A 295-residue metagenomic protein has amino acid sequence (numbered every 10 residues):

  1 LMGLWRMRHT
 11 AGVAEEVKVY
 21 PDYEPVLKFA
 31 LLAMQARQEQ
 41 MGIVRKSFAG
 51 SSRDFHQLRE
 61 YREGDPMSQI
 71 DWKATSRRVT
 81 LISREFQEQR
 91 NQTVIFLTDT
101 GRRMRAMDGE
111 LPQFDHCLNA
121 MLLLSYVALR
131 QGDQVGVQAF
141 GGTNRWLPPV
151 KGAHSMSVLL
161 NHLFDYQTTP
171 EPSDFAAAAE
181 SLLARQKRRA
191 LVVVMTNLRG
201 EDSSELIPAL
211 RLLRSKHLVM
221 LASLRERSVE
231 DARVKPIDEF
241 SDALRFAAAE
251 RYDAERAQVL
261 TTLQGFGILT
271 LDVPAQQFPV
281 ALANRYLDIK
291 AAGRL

Functional and structural regions predicted by a protein language model:
L1-H154, R189-M195, P208-L212, V259: An amphipathic, basic-hydrophobic helix/alpha-beta surface used to engage anionic, phosphate-rich ligands or surfaces
P21, P25-A30, R37, R188 (+1 more regions): Von Willebrand factor type A / integrin I
D54, M121, F175-A178, D202-L206 (+1 more regions): Amphipathic coiled-coil/heptad-repeat helices and related helical stalk/stem segments that mediate oligomerization
M104, E201-D202: Catalytic P-loop NTPase motifs of RecA-like helicase/translocase cores
E110-F114, P149, P172, A176 (+3 more regions): Conserved phosphate/pyrophosphate-binding and hydrolysis machinery centered on Walker-type P-loop NTPases, extending
E110-Q113, D165-P170, V193, N197-E201 (+2 more regions): Short, contiguous acidic/charged loop-to-helix segments that flank catalytic cores in large enzymes
P148-N161, F278-A281: Short, electropositive alpha-helical surface patch
H154-L191: Von Willebrand factor
